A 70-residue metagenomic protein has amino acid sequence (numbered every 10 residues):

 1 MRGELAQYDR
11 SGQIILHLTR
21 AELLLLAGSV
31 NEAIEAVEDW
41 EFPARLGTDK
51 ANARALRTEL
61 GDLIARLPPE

Functional and structural regions predicted by a protein language model:
M1-E70: Positively charged, low-complexity terminal tracts and the immediately adjacent first secondary-structure elements
